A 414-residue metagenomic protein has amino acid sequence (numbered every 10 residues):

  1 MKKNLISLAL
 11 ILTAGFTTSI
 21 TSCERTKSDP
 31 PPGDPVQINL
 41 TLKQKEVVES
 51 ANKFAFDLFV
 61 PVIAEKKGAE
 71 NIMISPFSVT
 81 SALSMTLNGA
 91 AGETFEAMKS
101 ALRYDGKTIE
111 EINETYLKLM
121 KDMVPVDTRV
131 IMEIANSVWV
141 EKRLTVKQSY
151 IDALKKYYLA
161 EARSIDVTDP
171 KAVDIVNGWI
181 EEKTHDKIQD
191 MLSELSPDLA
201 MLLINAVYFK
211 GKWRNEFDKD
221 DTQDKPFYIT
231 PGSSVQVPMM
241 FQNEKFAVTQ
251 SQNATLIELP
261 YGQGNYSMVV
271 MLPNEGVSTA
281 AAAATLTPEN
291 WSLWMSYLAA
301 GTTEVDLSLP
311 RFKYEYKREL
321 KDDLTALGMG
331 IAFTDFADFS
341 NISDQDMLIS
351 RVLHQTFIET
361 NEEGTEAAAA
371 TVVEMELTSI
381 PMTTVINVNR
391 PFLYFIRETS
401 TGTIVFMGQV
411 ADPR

Functional and structural regions predicted by a protein language model:
N4-A14, I20-V167, V410: Detector for small/aliphatic-rich hydrophobic stretches
N4-I6, F333, I342-D346, S350-A367 (+1 more regions): Non-catalytic interaction/Regulatory regions outside core domains
A69, I109-N274, A299-S379: Non-catalytic, conformational "gating/processing" segments within enzyme and secreted inhibitor domains
T94-M98, V277-A280, Y316-R318, I404-V405: Extracytoplasmic/secreted cell-surface and envelope-processing proteins
M98-L102, F217-D224, T279-E289: Short Gly/aromatic-enriched secondary-structure transition segments
L203, M240, T255-M271, P381-R414: Extended hydrophobic
E216-K219, M271, A281-L286, V372-V373 (+2 more regions): Composition- and surface-driven signal marking solvent-exposed, interaction-prone regions in large proteins
P273-A300: Internal alpha/beta scaffold segment
